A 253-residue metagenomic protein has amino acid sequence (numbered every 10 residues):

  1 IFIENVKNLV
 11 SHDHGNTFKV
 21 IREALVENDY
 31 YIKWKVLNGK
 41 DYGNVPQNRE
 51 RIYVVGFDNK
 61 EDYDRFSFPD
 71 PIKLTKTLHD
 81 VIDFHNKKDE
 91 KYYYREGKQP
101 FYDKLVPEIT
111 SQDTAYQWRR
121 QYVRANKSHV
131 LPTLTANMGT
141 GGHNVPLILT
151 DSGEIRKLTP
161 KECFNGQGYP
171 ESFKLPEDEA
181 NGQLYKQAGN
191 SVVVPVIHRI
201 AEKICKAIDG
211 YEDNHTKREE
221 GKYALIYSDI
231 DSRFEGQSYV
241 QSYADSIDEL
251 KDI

Functional and structural regions predicted by a protein language model:
F2-T133, N137: Class I S-adenosyl-L-methionine
S11, Q187, A244: Short, charged/polar micro-motifs that form catalytic or ligand-binding hotspots
L25, I204, I208, L250-K251: Hydrophobic, Leu/Ile/Phe/Ala-enriched alpha-helical segments that form helix-helix packing faces
V54-G56, L134, I148, Y223-D229: Short beta-strand element of the conserved SAM-dependent methyltransferase core
G97-G221: C-terminal target-recognition/interaction regions appended to catalytic cores
E219-Y239: Short aromatic-glycine-(Arg/Gly/Cys) micro-motifs in beta-strand/loop hairpins
S232-I253: A short, charged, amphipathic alpha-helix used as a generic interaction element across diverse proteins
